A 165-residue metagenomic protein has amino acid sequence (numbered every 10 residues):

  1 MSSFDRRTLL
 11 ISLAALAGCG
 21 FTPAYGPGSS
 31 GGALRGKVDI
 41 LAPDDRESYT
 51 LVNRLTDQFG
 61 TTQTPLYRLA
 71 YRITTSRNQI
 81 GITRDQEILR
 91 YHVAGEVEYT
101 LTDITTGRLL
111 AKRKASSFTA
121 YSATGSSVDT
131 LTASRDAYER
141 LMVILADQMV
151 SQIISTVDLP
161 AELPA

Functional and structural regions predicted by a protein language model:
M1-F4: Positively charged n-region of N-terminal signal peptides that target proteins for export
R7-F21: N-terminal export signals
G18-G36: Bacterial Sec signal peptide processing site at the extreme N-terminus
G32-A42, S126: Acidic/histidine-rich, surface-exposed loop or edge segments in extracytoplasmic proteins
L41-R72: Post-signal-peptide N-terminal segment of Sec-exported extracytoplasmic proteins
T62-K112, A120-D136: Surface-exposed short loop/turn segments
T132-A165: C-terminal/domain-edge helix-coil "capping" segments
